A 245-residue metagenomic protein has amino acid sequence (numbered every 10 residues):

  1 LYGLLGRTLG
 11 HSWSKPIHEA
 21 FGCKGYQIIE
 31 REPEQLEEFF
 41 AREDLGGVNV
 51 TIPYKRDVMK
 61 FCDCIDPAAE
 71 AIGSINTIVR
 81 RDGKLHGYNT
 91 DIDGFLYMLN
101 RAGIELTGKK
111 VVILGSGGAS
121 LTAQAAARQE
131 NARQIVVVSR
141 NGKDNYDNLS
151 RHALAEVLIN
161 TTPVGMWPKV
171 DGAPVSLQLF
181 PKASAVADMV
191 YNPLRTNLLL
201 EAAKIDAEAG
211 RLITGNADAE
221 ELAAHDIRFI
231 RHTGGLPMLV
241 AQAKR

Functional and structural regions predicted by a protein language model:
L1-A102: Phosphate/diphosphate ligand-binding glycine-rich loop within oxidoreductases
R7, S116-G117: Glycine-rich Rossmann-fold phosphate-binding loop(s) that bind the pyrophosphate of adenine dinucleotide cofactors
D57-K60, W167-V186, N197, E201: Rossmann-fold NAD(P) dinucleotide-binding segment
L106-T107, Q129, A153, V175-S184 (+1 more regions): Short, conserved loop/helix-junction motifs that constitute active-site signature segments in enzyme catalytic cores
S120-L121, R195: N-terminal Rossmann-fold NAD(P) dinucleotide-binding loop
Q129-Y146: NAD(P)-binding Rossmann-fold cofactor-contacting core
K182-R245: Rossmann-fold NAD(P)-binding glycine/threonine-rich loop
